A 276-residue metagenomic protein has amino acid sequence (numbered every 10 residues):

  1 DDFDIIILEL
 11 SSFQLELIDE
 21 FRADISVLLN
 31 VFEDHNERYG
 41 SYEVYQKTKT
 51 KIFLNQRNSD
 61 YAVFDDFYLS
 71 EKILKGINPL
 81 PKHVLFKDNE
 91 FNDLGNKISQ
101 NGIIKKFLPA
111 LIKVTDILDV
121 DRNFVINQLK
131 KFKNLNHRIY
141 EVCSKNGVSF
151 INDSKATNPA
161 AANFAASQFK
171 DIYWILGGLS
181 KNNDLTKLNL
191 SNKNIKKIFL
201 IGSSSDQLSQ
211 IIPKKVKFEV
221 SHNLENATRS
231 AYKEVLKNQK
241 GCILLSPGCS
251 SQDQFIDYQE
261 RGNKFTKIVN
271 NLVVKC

Functional and structural regions predicted by a protein language model:
D2-F86, E90-S99, S251-Q259: Flexible active-site lid/hinge loop adjacent to a nucleotide/diphosphate and Mg2+-phosphate binding pocket
E9, L29, Y45, H83 (+7 more regions): Residue-level signal for inorganic ion chemistry
A62-D66, I175-L176, N194-S203: Short internal beta-strands
F67-L74, K181-D184, S204-Q210: Short, charged/polar "capping" segments at the starts of alpha-helices and the immediately preceding loops
N78-F91, I126-K130, Y140, F218-E225: Beta-strand->loop->alpha-helix junctions that form or flank phosphate-binding loops in nucleotide-handling enzymes
Q100-I195: Nucleotide phosphate-binding/pyrophosphate-handling subdomain across enzymes that bind or process nucleotide phosphates
L185-C242: C-terminal helical cap/extension that packs against the catalytic core of soluble nucleotide-cofactor enzymes
G248-K275: Glycine/aspartate-rich loop-and-adjacent alpha/beta segment that forms the canonical ThDP
